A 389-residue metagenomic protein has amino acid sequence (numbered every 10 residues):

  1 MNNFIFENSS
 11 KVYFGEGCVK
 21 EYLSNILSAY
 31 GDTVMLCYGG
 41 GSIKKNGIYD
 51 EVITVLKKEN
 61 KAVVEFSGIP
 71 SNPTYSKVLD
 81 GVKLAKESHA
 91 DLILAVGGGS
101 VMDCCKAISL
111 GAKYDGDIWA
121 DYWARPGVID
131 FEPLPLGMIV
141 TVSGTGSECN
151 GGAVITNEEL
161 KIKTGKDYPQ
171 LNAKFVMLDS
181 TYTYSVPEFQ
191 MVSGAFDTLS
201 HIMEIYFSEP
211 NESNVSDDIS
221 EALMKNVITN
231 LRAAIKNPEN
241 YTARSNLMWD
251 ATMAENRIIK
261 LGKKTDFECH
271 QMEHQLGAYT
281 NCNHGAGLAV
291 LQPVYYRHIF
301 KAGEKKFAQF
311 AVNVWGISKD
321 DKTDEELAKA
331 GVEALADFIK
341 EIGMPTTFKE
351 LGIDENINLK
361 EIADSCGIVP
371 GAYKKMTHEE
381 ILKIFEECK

Functional and structural regions predicted by a protein language model:
M1-L92, F348: ATP/NTP phosphate-donor binding region
S10, Y114-E212, Q309: A glycine/threonine-rich phosphate-anchoring loop and its flanking beta-alpha core in nucleotide/phosphate-binding
V19-L23, K45-I48, Y75-V78, S100-C105 (+3 more regions): Short glycine/serine/threonine-rich phosphate/pyrophosphate-binding segments that cradle anionic phosphate groups
E51-V52, V82, V101-D115, C149-G152: Short Gly/Thr/Asp-enriched flexible loops that form oxyanion-binding sites at enzyme active sites
A90-K106, T141-S147, Y279-C282: Glycine/serine-rich anion-binding loops at beta->alpha junctions that coordinate negatively charged ligand groups
I205, E209-A334: Active-site segments that bind and position negatively charged phosphate/pyrophosphate groups
V314, S318-K389: C-terminal charged capping/lid subdomain of soluble metabolic enzymes
